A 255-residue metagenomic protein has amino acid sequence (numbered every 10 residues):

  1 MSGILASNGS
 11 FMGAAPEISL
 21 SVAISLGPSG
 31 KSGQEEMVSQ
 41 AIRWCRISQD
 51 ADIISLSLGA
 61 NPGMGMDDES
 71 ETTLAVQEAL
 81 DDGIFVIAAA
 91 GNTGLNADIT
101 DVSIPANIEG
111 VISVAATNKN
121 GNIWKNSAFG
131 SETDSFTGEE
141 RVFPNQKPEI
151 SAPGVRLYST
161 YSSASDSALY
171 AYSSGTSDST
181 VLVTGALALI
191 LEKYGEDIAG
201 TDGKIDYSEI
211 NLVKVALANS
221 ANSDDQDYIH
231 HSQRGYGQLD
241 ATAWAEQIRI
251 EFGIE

Functional and structural regions predicted by a protein language model:
M1-E35, Q49-I53, D81, N107-V111 (+4 more regions): Subtilisin-like serine protease catalytic core
S2, S21-G27, G154-H230: Hydrolase catalytic cores
S7, W44-D50, A152-R156, N219-N222: Glycine-rich, acidic and aromatic/proline-enriched surface loops and short helix-turn segments that act as binding
N8, S25-G110, N120, N145 (+2 more regions): Substrate-binding/access-modulating region of protease and related hydrolase catalytic domains
G91, Q238-E255: Secreted peptidase-domain scaffold signal
S103-E192, A243: Extracellular S/T/G-rich loop segment that most often corresponds to the catalytic His/Ser-adjacent loop
G130-T133, N145, D227-H230, A241 (+1 more regions): Secretory-pathway/membrane protein signature
